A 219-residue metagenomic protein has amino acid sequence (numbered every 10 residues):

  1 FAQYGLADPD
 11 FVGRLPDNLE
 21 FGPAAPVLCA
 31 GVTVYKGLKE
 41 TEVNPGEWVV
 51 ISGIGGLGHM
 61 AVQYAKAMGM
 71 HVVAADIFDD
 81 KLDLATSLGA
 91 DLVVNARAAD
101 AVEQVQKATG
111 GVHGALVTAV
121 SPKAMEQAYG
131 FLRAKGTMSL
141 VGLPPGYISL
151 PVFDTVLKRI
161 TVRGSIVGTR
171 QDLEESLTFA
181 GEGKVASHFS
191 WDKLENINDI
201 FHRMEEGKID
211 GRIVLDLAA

Functional and structural regions predicted by a protein language model:
F1-V12: Glycine-rich phosphate/adenylate-binding loop and adjacent beta-alpha elements of nucleotide- or dinucleotide-binding
D10, D17-A99, E103-Q104: Mid-domain Rossmann-like dinucleotide-binding core that forms the NAD(H)/NADP(H) cofactor-binding site
G13, V50, V73, T137-S139 (+3 more regions): Structural detector of well-ordered beta-strand residues that form the stable sheet scaffold of enzyme domains
L15, V34, A65, A85 (+7 more regions): Residue-level signal for nonpolar/aromatic packing positions in well-ordered secondary structure
T41-P45, V73, I77, L82-T161 (+2 more regions): Glycine-rich cofactor phosphate-binding loops and adjacent beta1-alpha1 units of small-molecule cofactor enzyme domains
I54, L143-G146, S165-R170: Short coil/turn segments
D79, E126, G130, R170-A219: C-terminal hydrophobic helical "lid"/dimerization subdomain of Rossmann-like NAD(P)H-dependent oxidoreductases
